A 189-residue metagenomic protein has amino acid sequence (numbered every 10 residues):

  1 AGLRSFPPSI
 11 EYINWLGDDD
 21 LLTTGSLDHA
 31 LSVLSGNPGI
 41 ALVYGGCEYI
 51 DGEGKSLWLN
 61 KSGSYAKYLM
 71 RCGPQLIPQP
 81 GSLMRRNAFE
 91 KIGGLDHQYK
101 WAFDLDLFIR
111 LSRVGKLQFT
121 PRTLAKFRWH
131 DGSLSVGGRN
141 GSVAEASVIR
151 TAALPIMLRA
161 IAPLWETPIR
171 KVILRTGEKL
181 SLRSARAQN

Functional and structural regions predicted by a protein language model:
A1-R139: Nucleotide-sugar donor-binding/catalytic module of glycosyltransferases that assemble extracellular/cell-envelope
F108, V143-A146: A general structural signal for well-ordered alpha-helical segments in protein cores
S147, T151-N189: Membrane-proximal basic amphipathic "stem/tether" segments
